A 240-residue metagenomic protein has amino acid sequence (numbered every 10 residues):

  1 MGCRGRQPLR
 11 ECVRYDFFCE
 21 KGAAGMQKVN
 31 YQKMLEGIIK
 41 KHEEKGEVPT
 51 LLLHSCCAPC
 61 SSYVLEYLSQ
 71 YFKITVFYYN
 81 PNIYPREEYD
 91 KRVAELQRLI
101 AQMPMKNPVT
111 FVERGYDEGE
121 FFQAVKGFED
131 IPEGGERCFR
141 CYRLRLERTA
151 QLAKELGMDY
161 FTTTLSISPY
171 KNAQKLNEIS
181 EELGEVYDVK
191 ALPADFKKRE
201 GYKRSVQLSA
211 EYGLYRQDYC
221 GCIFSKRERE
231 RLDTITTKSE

Functional and structural regions predicted by a protein language model:
C12-R14, G22-E240: Nucleotide-activated chemistry modules centered on ATP-dependent adenylation/adenylyltransferase
